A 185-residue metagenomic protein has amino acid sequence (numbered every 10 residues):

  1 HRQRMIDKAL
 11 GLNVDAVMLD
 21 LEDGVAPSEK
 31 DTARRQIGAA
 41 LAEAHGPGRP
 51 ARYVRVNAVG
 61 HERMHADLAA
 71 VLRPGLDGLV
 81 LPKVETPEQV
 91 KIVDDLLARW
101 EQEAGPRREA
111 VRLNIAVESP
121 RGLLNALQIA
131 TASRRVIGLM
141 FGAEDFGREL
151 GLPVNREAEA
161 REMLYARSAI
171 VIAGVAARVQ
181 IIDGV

Functional and structural regions predicted by a protein language model:
H1-V185: Expand to "…catalyze enediolate/carbanion chemistry for C-C bond making/breaking, isomerization, decarboxylation
